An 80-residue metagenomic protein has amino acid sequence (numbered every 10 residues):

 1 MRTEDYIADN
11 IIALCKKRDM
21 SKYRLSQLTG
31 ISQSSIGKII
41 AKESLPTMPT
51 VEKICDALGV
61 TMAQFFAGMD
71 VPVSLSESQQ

Functional and structural regions predicted by a protein language model:
M1, K38, F66-Q80: Short, charged recognition helix plus adjacent turn of helix-turn-helix-like nucleic-acid-binding domains
M1-R18: A short, Lys/Arg-rich alpha-helix, primarily the initiator
D9, D19-M20, P46-P49: Residue-level signal for the short linker/turn that defines the boundary of a DNA-recognition helix
C15, S26, C55: The alpha-helix within a helix-turn-helix
R24, S35, Q64: Residues in the helix-turn-helix
G30-L45: Recognition helix of helix-turn-helix/homeodomain-like DNA-binding domains that insert into the DNA major groove
P49-Q64: DNA major-groove recognition helix of helix-turn-helix/homeodomain DNA-binding modules
